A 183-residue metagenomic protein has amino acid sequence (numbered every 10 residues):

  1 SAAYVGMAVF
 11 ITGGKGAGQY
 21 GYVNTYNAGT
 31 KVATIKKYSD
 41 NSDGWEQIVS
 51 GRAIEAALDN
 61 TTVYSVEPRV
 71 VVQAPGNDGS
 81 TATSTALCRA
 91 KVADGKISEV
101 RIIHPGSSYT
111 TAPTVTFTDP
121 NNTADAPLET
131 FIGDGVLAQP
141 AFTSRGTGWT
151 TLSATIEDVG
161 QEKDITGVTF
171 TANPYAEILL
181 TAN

Functional and structural regions predicted by a protein language model:
A2-G14, N24, A53-N183: Conserved, function-critical positions that sit in or immediately flank catalytic and ligand-binding motifs
G18-Y26: Short beta-strand-centered aromatic/proline hotspots
N27-D43, S98-R101, I178-L180: Short, solvent-exposed secondary-structure boundary/capping segments
T34-T61: Short solvent-exposed strand/turn elements
